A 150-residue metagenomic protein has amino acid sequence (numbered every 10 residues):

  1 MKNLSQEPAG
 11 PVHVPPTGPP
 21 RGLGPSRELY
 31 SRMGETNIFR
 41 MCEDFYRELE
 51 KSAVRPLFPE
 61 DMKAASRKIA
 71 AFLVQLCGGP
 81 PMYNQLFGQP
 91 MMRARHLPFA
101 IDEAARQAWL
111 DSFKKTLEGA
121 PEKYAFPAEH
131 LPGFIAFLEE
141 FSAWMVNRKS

Functional and structural regions predicted by a protein language model:
K2-S150: Core of compact, soluble alpha-helical bundle domains
